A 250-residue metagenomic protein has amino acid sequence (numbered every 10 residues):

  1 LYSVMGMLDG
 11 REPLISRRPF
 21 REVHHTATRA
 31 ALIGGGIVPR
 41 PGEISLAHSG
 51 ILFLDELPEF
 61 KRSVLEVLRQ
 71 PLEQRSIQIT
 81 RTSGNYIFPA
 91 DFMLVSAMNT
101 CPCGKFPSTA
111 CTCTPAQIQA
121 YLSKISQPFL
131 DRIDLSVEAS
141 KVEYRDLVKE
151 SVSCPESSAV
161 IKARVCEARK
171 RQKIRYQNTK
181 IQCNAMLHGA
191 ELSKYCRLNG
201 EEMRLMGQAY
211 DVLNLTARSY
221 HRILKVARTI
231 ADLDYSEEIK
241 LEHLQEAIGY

Functional and structural regions predicted by a protein language model:
L1, A31, E43, R222-V226: Residue-level recognition of specific faces of alpha-helices
L1-R29, N85-Y86: AAA+/P-loop NTPase substrate/partner-engagement loops
Y2-S3, H24, L32, G36 (+3 more regions): Hydrophobic aliphatic residues
P13-P19, A27-L52: Conserved alpha-helical scaffold flanking the Walker A/P-loop in AAA+ ATPase domains
R18, E22, L57-P58, S123 (+1 more regions): Hydrophobic alpha-helical scaffolding
H24-H25, I44-L46, Y86-F88, F129: Solvent-exposed alpha-helices and their adjacent loops that cap or buttress functional pockets in soluble metabolic
P39, R62-Y250: Basic, amphipathic alpha-helical bundle interface domains used for macromolecular binding and assembly
S49, D55-L57, V67: Walker B catalytic acidic pair
